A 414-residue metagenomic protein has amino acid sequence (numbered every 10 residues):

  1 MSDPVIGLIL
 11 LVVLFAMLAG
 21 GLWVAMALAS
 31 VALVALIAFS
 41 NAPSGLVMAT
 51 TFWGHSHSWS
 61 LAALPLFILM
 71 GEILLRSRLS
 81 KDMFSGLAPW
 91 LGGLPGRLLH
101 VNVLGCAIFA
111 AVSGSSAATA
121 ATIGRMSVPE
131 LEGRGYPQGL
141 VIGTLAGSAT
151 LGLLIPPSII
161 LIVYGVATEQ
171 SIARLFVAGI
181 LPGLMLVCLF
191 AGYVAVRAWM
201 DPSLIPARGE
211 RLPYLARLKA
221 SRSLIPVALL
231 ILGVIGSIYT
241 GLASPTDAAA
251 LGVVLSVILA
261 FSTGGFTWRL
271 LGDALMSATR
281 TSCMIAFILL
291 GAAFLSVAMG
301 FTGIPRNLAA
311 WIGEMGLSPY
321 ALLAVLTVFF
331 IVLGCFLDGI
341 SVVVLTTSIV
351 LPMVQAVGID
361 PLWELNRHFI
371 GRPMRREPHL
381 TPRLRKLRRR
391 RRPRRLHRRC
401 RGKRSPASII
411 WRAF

Functional and structural regions predicted by a protein language model:
M1-F414: Alpha-helical transmembrane segments of multi-pass membrane transport proteins
